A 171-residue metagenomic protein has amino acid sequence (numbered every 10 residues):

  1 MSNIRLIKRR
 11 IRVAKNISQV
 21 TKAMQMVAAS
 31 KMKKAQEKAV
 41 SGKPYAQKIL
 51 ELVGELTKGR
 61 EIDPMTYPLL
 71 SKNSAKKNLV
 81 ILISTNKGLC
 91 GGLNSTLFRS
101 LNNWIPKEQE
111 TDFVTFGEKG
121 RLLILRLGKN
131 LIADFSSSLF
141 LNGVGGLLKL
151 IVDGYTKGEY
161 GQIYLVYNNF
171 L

Functional and structural regions predicted by a protein language model:
S2-L171: Conserved loop-to-helix interface motifs that mediate assembly, gating, or partner/ligand docking in ancient ring
